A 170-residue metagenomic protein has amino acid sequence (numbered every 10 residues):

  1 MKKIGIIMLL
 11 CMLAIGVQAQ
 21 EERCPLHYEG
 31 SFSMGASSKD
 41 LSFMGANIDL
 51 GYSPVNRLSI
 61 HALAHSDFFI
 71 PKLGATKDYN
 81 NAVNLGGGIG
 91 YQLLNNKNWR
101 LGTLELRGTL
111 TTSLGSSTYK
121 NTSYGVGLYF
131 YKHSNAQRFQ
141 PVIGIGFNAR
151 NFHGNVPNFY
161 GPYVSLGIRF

Functional and structural regions predicted by a protein language model:
M1-L26: Cleavable N-terminal export/targeting peptides
A19-F68: Short glycine/proline- and aromatic-enriched beta-strand/turn motifs that initiate or cap beta-hairpins
H27-E29, F43-G45, A82-G86, N121-G127 (+1 more regions): Transmembrane beta-barrel architecture of outer-membrane proteins
S33-G45, L73-Y79, T112-T122, N151-F159: Solvent-exposed loop/turn segments connecting transmembrane beta-strands in outer-membrane beta-barrel proteins
D49-P141: Gram-negative (and chloroplast) outer-membrane scaffold detector with strong preference for beta-barrel transmembrane
I89-L93, P157-F170: Outer-membrane beta-barrel "beta-signal"
Y131-H133, N148-G154: Membrane-helix boundary connector in multi-pass membrane proteins
